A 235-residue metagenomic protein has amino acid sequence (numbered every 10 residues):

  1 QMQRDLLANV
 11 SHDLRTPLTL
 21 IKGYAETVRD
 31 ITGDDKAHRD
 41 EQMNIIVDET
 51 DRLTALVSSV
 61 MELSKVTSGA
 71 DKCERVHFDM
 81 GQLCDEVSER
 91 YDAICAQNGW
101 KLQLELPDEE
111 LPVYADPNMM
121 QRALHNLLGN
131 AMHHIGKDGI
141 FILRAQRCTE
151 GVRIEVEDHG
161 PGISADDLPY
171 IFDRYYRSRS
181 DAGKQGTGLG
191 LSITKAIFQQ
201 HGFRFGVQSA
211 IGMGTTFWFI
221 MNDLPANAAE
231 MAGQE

Functional and structural regions predicted by a protein language model:
R29-K36: Short acidic helix/loop segment immediately C-terminal to the autophosphorylated histidine in two-component histidine
D48-L53: Short alpha-helical segment of the dimerization/phosphotransfer core of two-component systems
S68-C73, P112-A115: Conserved micro-motifs of the catalytic ATP-binding
E74-E89: A conserved beta-strand-to-alpha-helix junction within the catalytic ATP-binding
I94-L104: Short conserved segments within the C-terminal catalytic ATPase subdomain
I163-Y175: Short conserved segment of the HATPase_c
G202-Q208: Glycine-rich ATP-binding loops of the HATPase_c
